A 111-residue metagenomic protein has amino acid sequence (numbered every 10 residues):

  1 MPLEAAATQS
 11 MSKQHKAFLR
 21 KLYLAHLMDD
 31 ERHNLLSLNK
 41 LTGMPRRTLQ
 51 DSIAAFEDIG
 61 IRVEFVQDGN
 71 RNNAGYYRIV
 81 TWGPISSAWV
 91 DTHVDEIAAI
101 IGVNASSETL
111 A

Functional and structural regions predicted by a protein language model:
M1-K13: Short, Lys/Arg-enriched N-terminal segment that forms or immediately precedes the first helix of a structured domain
L19-H26: Pre-recognition alpha-helix immediately N-terminal to the DNA-recognition helix within helix-turn-helix or winged-helix
D30-N34: Short capping segments at the starts of secondary-structure elements
L38-K40: The alpha-helix within a helix-turn-helix
R47-Q50: Key DNA-contact positions within bacterial/archaeal DNA-binding proteins
I53-D58: Residue-level detection of the helix-turn-helix DNA-binding "recognition helix"
I61-Y76: Short Lys/Arg-enriched helix C-cap and helix-to-coil transition segments that create basic nucleic-acid-contact patches
T81-A111: Helix-turn-helix/homeodomain-like alpha-helical modules used for DNA recognition and transcription-factor dimerization
